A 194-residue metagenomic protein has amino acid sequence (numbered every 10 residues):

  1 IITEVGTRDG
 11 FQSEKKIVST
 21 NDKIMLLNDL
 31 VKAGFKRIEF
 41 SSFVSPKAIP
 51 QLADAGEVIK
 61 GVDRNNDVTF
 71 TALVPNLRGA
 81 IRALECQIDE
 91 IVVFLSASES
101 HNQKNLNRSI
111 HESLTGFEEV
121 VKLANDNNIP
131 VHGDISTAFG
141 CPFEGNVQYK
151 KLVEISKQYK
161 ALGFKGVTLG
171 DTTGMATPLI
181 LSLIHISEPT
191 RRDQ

Functional and structural regions predicted by a protein language model:
T3-V5, D89-S98, H132-S136: Non-cysteine beta-strand/loop elements that form the S-adenosyl-L-methionine
V5-D22, V68-N76, K104-S109, A138-K150: Active-site mouth loops of central-metabolism enzymes
G10, L30, A83, I91 (+2 more regions): Conserved, mostly hydrophobic/aromatic
T20-D29, A33-V68, V74-R82, Q87-D89: Glycine-rich, positively charged N-terminal anion/phosphate-binding segment
R37-V58, L95-R108, F139-F143, T168-P178: Glycine-rich, proline-tolerant flexible connector loops at the mouths of alpha/beta enzymes
E85-I91, G163-K165, S187: Glycine-enriched alpha-helix->loop->beta-strand junction motifs that scaffold or abut catalytic
S98-S156, G166-T172: Conserved anion-binding
H185-Q194: Single conserved hydrophobic/aromatic residue that forms the stacking wall/gate of nucleotide- or nucleobase-binding
